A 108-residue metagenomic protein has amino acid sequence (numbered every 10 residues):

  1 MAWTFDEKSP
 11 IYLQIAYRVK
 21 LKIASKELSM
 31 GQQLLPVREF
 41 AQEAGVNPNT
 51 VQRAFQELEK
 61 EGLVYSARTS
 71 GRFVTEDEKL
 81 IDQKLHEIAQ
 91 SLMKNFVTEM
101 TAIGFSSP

Functional and structural regions predicted by a protein language model:
M1-Q33, E39, E87-S107: Extreme N-terminal segment that seeds HTH/winged-HTH DNA-binding domains in transcriptional regulators
E27-L28, E57, G62-L63: Short hinge/loop at the helix->beta-strand junction immediately C-terminal to the helix-turn-helix recognition helix
Q33-A44, L58: A short alpha-helical element within helix-turn-helix/winged-helix DNA-binding domains across DNA-binding proteins
L34, S66-V74, E78-K79: Short, Lys/Arg-rich nucleic-acid/phosphate-binding segment
N49: Key DNA-contact positions within bacterial/archaeal DNA-binding proteins
A54: Residues in the recognition helix of alpha-helical DNA-binding motifs
L80-L85: Short, charged/polar, Gly/Pro-enriched secondary-structure boundary elements
